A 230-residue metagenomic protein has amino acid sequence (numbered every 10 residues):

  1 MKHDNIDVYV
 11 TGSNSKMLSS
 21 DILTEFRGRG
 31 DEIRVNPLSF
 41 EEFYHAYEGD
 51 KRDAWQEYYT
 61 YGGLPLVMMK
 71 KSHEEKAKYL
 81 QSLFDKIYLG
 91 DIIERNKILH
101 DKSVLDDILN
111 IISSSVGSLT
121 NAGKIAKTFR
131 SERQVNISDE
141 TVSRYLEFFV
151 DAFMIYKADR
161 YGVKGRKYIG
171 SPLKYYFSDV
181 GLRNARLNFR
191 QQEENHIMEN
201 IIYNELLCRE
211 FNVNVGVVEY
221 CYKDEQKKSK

Functional and structural regions predicted by a protein language model:
M1: Conserved AAA+/SF3 P-loop NTPase catalytic/coupling segment centered on the Walker-B
D4-Y9: Loop/turn-to-beta-strand initiation segments
S13-S15, S19-L119: Interdomain motor-coupling "hinge/lid" segment immediately C-terminal to the ATP-binding subdomain of NTP-driven enzymes
H73-K230: Accessory nucleic acid-recognition modules appended to NTPase machines
